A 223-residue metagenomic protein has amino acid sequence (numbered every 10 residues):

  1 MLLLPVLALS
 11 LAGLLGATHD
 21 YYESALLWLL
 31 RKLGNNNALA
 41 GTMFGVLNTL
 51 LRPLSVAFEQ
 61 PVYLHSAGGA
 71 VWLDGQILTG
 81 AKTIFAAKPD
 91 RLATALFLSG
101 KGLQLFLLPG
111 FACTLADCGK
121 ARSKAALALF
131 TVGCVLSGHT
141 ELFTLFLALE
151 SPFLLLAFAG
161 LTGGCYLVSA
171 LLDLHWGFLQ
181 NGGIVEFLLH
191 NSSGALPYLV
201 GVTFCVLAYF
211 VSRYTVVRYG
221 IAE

Functional and structural regions predicted by a protein language model:
M1-A8: A conserved hydrophobic secondary-structure block that centers on an alpha-helix together with its immediately flanking
A8-V71: Aromatic-rich transmembrane-lumenal/periplasmic boundary elements in polytopic membrane proteins
A12, T114-C118, L147-A148: Hydrophobic alpha-helical transmembrane segments
R31-M43, L50, F85-K88, R122-A125 (+2 more regions): Membrane-interfacial loop-to-helix junctions in multi-pass transporters
G45-R52, K101-Q104, F143-A157: Hydrophobic alpha-helical transmembrane segments
P61-L64, G68-F106: Individual transmembrane alpha-helix segments
L78-G80, P89-D90, P109-A112, L129-F130 (+1 more regions): Transmembrane alpha-helical segments and their short flanking loops that form helix-hairpins/helix-helix interfaces
F85-F97, L105-F130: Membrane-embedded helical hairpins/re-entrant loop segments and their flanking transmembrane helices within multi-pass
